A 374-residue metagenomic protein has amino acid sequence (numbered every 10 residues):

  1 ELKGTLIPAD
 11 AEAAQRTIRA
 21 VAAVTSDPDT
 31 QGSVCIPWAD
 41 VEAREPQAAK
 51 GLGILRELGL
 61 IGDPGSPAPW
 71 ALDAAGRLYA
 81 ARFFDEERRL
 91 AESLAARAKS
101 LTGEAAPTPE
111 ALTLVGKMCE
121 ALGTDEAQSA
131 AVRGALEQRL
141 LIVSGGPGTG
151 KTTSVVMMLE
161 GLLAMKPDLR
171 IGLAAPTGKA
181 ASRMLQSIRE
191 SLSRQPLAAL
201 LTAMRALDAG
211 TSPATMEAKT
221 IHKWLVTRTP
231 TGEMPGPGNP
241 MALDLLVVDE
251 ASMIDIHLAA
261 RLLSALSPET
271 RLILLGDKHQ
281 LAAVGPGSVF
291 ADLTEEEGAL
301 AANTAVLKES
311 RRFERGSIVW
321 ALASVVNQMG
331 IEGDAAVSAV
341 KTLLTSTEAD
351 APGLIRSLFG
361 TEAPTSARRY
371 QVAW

Functional and structural regions predicted by a protein language model:
A43-P109: Interdomain "pre-motor" coupling segment immediately N-terminal to P-loop NTPase/helicase cores
A121-E137: N-terminal pre-P-loop "Q-motif" helix
V143, L173: Hydrophobic anchor at the beta1->P-loop junction of P-loop NTPases
K151: Conserved lysine of the Walker
S154, M158: Hydrophobic positions on the alpha1 helix immediately C-terminal to the Walker A/P-loop
A175-N239: Inter-Walker segment of RecA-like/P-loop motor cores
E217-P268: Conserved RecA-like ASCE ATPase "motif II neighborhood" in helicase/translocase motors
H279-W374: Conserved helicase motor core of P-loop NTPases
